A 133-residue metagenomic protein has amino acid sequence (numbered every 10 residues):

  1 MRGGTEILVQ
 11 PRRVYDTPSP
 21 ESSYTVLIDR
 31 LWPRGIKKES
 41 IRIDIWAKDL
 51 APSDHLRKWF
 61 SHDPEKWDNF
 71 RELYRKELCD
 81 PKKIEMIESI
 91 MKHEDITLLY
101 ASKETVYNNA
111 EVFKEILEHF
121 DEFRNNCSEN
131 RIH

Functional and structural regions predicted by a protein language model:
R2-H133: Residues lining hydrophobic/aromatic ligand-binding pockets adjacent to catalytic sites
